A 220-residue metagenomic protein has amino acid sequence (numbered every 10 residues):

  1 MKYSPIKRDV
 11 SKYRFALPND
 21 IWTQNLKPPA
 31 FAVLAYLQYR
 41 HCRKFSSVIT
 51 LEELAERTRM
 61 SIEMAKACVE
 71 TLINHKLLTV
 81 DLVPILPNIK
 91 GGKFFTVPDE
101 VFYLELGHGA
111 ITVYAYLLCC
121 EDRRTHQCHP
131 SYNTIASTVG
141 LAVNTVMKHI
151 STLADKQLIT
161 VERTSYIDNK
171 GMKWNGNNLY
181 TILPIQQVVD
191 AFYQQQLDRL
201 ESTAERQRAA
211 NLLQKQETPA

Functional and structural regions predicted by a protein language model:
M1-A220: Electropositive, intrinsically flexible nucleic-acid-contacting patches
